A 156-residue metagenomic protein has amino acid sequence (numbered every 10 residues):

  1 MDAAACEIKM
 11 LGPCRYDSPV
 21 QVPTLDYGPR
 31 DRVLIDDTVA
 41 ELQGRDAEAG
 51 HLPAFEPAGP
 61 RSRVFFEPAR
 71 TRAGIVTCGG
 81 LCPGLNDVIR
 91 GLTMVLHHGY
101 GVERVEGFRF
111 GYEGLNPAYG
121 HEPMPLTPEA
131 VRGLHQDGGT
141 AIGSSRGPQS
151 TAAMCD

Functional and structural regions predicted by a protein language model:
M1-S18, E67-Y119: N-terminal phosphate-binding or glycine-rich loops at protein starts, especially the Walker A/P-loop of NTPases
D2-H51: Helix-enriched interaction subdomains in cytosolic or periplasmic regions, typified by TIR/SEFIR signaling/NADase cores
R30-F66, L115-D156: Glycine-rich oxoanion-binding loops at beta->alpha junctions
